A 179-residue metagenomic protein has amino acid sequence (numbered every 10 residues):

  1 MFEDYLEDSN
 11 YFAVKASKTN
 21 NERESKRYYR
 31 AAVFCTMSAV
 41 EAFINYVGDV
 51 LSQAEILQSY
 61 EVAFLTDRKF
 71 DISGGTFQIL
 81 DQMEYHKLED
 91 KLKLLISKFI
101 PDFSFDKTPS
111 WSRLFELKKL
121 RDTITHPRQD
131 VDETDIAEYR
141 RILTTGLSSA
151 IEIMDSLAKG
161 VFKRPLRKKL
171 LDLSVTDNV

Functional and structural regions predicted by a protein language model:
M1-F34, V175-V179: Charged alpha-helical initiation segments
M1-S17, V47, L51-E55, S59 (+4 more regions): Terminal alpha-helical segments
E3, R23, S52-E55, F70-D81 (+3 more regions): Terminal, compositionally biased low-complexity regions
S9, A16, A32, A39-F43 (+4 more regions): Amphipathic alpha-helices that form helix-helix packing interfaces
S25, Y29-V33, L114-L117, Y139-L143: Hydrophobic packing residues in well-ordered alpha-helices of helical domains and bundles
K26-L51: Short, hydrophobic, well-ordered secondary-structure elements
Q53, E133-T134, D155-V179: Long amphipathic alpha-helical segments
E55-P127, V131, S149-K163: Flexible secondary-structure boundary motifs
